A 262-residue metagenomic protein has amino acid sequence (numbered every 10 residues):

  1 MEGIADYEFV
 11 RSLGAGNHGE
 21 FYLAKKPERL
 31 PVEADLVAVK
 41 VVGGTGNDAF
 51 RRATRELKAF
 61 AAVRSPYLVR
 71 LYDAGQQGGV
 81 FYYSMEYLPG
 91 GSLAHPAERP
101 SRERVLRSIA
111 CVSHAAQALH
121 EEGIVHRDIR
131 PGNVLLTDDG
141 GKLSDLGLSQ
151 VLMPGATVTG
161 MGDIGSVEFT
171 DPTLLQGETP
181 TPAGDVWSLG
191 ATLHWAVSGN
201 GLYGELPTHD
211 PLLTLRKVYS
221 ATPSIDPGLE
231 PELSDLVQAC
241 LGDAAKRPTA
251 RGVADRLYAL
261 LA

Functional and structural regions predicted by a protein language model:
V10-N17, F21: Protein kinase glycine-rich loop
G43-A62: AlphaC helix of the eukaryotic protein kinase fold
A74: Activation-segment/catalytic-loop signature of the eukaryotic protein kinase fold
G78-S92: Conserved short submotifs of the Hanks-type protein kinase catalytic core that shape the nucleotide-binding pocket
S108-I109: Activation segment signature within eukaryotic-like protein kinase domains
V112-I124: Protein kinase catalytic-loop region centered on the HRD/HxD motif
D185: Conserved catalytic-loop aspartate of Hanks-type protein kinases
